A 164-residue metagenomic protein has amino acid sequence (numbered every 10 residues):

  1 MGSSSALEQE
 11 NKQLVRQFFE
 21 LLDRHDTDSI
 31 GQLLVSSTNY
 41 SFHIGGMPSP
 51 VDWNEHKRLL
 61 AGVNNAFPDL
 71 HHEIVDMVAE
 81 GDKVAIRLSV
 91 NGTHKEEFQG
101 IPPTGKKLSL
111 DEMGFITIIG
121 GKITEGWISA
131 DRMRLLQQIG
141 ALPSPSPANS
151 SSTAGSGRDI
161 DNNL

Functional and structural regions predicted by a protein language model:
M1-S36, S144-L164: Short, low-complexity N-terminal intrinsically disordered segments enriched in polar/charged residues
E10, E55, L108: Soluble or luminal CAZymes and related metallo-dependent hydrolases
F18, V75-M77, G126: Generic beta-strand hydrophobic packing signal
D28-V84, S89-N91: A solvent-exposed, acidic/Ser-Thr-rich amphipathic alpha-helical stretch
A85, S109-I139: Short beta-strand edge/turn micro-motifs at domain boundaries
N91, L142-S144: Short, hinge-like loop/turn segments at secondary-structure boundaries
G92-I119: Exposed beta-sheet edge and beta->alpha loop/turn motif
